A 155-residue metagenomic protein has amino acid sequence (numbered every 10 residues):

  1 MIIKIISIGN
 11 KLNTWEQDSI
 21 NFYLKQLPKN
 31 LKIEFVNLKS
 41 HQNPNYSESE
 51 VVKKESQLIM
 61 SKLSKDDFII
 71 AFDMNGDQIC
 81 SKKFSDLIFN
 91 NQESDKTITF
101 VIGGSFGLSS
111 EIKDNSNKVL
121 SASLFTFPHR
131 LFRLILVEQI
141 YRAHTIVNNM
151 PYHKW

Functional and structural regions predicted by a protein language model:
M1-L27: N-terminal beta1-alpha1 ligand-phosphate binding loop
I2-I6, E34-V36, T99: A structural signal for isolated positions on well-ordered beta-strands in alpha/beta enzyme cores
I6, L24, V36, L58-I59: Core subunits and conserved enzymes of cellular information-processing and envelope-translocation systems across
K11, M74-D77, G104-G107: Short glycine-rich anion-binding loops that position phosphate/pyrophosphate groups of nucleotides and phosphorylated
W15-Q17, C80-K82, S109-I112, L131: Short glycine-/acidic-enriched loop or helix-start segments at secondary-structure transitions that form or flank
L31-K32, K39-T97: S-adenosyl-L-methionine/SAH cofactor-binding core of RNA-modifying enzymes
L87-T126: A mid-sequence interfacial segment
S110-K154: Structured adenosyl-cofactor binding patch, chiefly the S-adenosyl-L-methionine
